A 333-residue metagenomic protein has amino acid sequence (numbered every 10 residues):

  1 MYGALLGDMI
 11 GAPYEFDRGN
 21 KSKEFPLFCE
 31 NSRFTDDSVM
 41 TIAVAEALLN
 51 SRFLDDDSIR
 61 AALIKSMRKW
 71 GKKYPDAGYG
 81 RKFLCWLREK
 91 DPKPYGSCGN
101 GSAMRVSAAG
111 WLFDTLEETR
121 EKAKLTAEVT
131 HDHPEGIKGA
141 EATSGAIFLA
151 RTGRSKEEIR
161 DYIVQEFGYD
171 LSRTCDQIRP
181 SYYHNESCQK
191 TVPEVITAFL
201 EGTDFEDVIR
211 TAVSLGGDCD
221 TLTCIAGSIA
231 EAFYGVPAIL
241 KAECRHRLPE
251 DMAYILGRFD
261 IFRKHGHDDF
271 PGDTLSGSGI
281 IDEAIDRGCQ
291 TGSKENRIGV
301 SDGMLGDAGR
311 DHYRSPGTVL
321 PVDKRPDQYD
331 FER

Functional and structural regions predicted by a protein language model:
M1-N296, V300-D311, G317, P321-R333: Structured, active/binding-site neighborhoods that engage oxygen-rich ligands
